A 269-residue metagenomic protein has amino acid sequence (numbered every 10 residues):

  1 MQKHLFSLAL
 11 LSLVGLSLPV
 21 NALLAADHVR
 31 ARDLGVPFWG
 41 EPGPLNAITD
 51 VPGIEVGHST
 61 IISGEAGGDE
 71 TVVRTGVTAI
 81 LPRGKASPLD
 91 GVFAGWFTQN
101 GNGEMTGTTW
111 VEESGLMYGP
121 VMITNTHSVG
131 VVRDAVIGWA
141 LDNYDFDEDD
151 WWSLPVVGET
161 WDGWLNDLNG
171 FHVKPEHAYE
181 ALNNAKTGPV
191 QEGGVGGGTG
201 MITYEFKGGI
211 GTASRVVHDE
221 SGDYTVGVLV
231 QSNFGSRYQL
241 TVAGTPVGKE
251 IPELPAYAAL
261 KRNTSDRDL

Functional and structural regions predicted by a protein language model:
M1-H4: Positively charged n-region of N-terminal signal peptides that target proteins for export
A9-N21: Bacterial N-terminal signal peptides
L24-L269: Alpha/propeptide regions of enzymes that mature by internal proteolysis
